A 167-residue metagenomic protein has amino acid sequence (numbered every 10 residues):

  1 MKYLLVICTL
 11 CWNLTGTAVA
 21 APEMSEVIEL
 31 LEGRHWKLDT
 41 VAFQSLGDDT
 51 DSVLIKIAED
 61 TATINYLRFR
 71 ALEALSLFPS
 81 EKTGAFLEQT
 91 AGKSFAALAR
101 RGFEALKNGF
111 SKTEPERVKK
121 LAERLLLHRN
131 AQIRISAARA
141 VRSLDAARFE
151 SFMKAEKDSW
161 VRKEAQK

Functional and structural regions predicted by a protein language model:
L4-W12: Sec-dependent N-terminal signal peptides
G16-A20: Sec/Tat signal peptide C-region and signal peptidase I cleavage site
A21-I28, G47-E59, S80-G92, K112-L126 (+1 more regions): Amphipathic alpha-helical scaffolding segments comprising HEAT/armadillo-like alpha-solenoid repeats
I28-D48, Y66-S80, Q89-G92, A99-T113 (+3 more regions): Structural detector for internal amphipathic alpha-helices that build alpha-solenoid repeat scaffolds
K107, E156-S159: Short, structured secondary-structure boundary patches
